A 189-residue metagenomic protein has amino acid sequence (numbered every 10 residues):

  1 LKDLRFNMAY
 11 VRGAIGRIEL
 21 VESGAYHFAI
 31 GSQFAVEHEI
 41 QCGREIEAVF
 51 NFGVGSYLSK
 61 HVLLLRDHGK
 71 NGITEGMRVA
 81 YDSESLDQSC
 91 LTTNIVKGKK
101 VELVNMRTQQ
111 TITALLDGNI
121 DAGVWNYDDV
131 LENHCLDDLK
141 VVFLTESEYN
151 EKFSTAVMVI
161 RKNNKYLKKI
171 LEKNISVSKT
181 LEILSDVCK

Functional and structural regions predicted by a protein language model:
L1-K2, L58-T111, N164-K169, E182-V187: Bilobed "Venus flytrap"/periplasmic-binding protein-like clamshell domains and structurally analogous long
K2-L65: Short, glycine-/small- and polar/acidic-enriched structural segments that line small-molecule recognition paths
R5-M8, E19-E22, F28-G31, L116-N119 (+2 more regions): Contiguous, function-dense segments enriched for cysteine-driven chemistry and partner/ligand-binding capacity
N7-V11, E102-M106, V142: General small-molecule cofactor/ligand-binding pocket signal
I15-A29, N94-I95, Q109-G123, Y127-D128: Short helices/loops that flank or line small-molecule/ion binding pockets
H27-F28, G72-A80, K100-E102, N119-G123 (+1 more regions): Hydrophobic beta-strand segments of well-ordered beta-sheets in folded domains
I30-G43, T113-N150: A ligand-binding cleft/hinge motif common to bilobed small-molecule-binding domains
I46-D67, D128-I183: Periplasmic-binding protein-like
